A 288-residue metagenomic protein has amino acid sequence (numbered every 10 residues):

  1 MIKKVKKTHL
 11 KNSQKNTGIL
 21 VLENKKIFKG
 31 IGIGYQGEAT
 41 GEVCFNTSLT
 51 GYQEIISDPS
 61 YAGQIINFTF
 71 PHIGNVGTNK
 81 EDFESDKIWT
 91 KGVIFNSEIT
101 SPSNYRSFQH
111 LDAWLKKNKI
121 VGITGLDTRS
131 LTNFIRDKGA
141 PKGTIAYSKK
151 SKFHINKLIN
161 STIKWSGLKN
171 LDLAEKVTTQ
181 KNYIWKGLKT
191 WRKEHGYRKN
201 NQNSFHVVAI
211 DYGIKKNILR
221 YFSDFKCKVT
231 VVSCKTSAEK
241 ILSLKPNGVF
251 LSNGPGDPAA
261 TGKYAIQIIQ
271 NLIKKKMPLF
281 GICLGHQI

Functional and structural regions predicted by a protein language model:
I2-L244, G256, I273: RNA-binding accessory domains that recognize and position tRNA/RNA substrates
G248-I288: Cysteine-nucleophile active-site neighborhood
